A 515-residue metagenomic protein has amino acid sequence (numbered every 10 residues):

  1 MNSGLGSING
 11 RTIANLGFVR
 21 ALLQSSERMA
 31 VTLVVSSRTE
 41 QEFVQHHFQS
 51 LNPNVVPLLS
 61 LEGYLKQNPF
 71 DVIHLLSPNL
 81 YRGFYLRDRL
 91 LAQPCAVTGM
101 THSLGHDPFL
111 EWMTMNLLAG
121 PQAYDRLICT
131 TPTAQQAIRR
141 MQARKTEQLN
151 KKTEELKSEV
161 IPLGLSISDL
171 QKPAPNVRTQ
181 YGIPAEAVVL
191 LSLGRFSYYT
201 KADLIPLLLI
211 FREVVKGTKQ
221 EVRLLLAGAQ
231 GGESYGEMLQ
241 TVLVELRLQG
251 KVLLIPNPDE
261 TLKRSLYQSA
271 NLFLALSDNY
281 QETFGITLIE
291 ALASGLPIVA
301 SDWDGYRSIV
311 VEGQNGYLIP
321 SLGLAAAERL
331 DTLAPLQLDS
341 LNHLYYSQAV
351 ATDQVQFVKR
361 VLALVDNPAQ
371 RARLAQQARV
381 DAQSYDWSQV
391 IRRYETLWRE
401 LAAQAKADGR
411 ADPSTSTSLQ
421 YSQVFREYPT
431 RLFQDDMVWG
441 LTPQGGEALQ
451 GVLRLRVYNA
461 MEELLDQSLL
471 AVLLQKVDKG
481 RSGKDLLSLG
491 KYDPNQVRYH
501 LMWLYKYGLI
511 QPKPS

Functional and structural regions predicted by a protein language model:
R38-Q122, L465, K491, Q511: Extended catalytic core of nucleotide-activated donor transferases of GT-like folds
F109-K172, Y394: A short, active-site helix/loop in glycosyltransferases that binds the activated sugar's phosphate group
S166-P256: Conserved catalytic-core segment of nucleotide-activated headgroup transferases in glycan assembly
I205, R264, T287-A293, R307-S308 (+1 more regions): Short alpha-helical segment that forms part of, or immediately flanks, the ligand-binding pocket in carbohydrate-active
N257-E260, S265-A270: Short alpha-helical donor nucleotide-sugar binding micro-motif in glycosyltransferases
Q268-E282, L296: Acidic donor-binding loop of glycosyltransferase active sites
P297-A300, V310, Y317-L318: Short hydrophobic beta-strand element within catalytic cores of glycosyltransferases and related nucleotide-activated
Q337-V350, Q354-K476, S482-D485, P514-S515: C-terminal amphipathic helix plus adjacent low-complexity, charged tail appended to glycosyltransferase catalytic
